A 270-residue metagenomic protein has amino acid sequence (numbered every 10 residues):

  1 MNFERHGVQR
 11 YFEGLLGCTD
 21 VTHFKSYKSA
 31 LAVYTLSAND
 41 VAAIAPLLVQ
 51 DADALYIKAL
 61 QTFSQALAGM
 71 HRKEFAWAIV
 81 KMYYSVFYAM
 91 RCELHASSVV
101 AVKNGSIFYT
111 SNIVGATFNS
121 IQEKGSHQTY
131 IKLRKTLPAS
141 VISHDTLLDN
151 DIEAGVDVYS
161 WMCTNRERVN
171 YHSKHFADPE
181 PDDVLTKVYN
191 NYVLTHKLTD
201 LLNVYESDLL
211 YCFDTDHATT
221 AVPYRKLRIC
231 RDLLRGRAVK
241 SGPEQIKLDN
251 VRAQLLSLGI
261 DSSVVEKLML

Functional and structural regions predicted by a protein language model:
M1-L270: Terminal alpha-helical segments
